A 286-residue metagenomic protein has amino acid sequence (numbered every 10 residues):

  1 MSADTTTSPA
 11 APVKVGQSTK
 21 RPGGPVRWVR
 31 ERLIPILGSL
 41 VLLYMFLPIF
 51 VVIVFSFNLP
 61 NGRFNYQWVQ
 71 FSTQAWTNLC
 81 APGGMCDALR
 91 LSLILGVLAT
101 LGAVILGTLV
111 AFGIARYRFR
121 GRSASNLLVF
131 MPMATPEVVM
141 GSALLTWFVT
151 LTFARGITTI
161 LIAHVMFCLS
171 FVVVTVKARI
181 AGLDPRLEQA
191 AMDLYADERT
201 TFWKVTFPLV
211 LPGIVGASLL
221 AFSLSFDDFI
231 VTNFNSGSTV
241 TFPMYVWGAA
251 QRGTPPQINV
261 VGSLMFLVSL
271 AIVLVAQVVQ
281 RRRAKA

Functional and structural regions predicted by a protein language model:
M1-R90, I94, V275, Q280-A286: N-terminal, non-cleaved signal-anchor transmembrane helix
S2-G16, P22-P25, L33-I36, G121 (+4 more regions): C-terminal transmembrane helix and the adjacent membrane-cytosol boundary/short C-terminal tail of inner/organellar
D4, P25-R30, N61-F64, T73-G84 (+1 more regions): Interhelical loop and adjacent transmembrane-helix boundary motif in polytopic membrane transport permeases
K20-G24, F64-Q67, T73, R122 (+3 more regions): Membrane-interfacial helix termini and adjacent extracytoplasmic/periplasmic loops of multi-pass transporters
P22-R27, V97-V129, S142, T146 (+2 more regions): Transmembrane-helix boundary motif in ABC transporter permease subunits
I36-L37, L42-I49, V173-K177, L183-P185 (+1 more regions): Transmembrane alpha-helices
L43, R90, I94-L106, V110 (+7 more regions): Hydrophobic alpha-helical transmembrane segments of multipass integral membrane proteins, especially permease/channel
I49-N61, G141-T152, L219-L224, T232 (+3 more regions): A structural signal for multi-pass alpha-helical bundles of membrane permease subunits that mediate small-molecule
